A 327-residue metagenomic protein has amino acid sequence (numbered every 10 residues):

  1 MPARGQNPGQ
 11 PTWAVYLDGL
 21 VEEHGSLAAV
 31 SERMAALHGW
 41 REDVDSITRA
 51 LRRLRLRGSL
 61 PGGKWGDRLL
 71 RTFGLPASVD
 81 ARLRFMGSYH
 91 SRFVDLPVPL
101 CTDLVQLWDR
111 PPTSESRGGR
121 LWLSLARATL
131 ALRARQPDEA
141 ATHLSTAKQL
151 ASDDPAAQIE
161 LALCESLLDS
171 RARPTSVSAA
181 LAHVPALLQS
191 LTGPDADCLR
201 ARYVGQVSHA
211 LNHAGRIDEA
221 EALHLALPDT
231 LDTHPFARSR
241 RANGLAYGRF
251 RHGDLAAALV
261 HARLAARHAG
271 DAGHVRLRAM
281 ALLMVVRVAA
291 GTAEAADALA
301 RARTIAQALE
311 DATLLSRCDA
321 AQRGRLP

Functional and structural regions predicted by a protein language model:
M1-W40: A short, Lys/Arg-rich alpha-helix, primarily the initiator
H24, R92-W108, L132-T146, R171-A186 (+3 more regions): Helix-turn-helix repeat elements of alpha-solenoid scaffolds
A36-P61: Recognition helix of helix-turn-helix/homeodomain-like DNA-binding domains that insert into the DNA major groove
S59-V79: DNA major-groove recognition helix of helix-turn-helix/homeodomain DNA-binding modules
A81-P137, L168-R171, P235, S239: Amphipathic helix-loop-helix modules that constitute alpha-helical solenoid scaffolds
R84-S88, E115-W122, D153-C164, T192-Q206 (+3 more regions): Alpha-solenoid helical repeat architecture
V105-T113, S145-A151, A182-G193, A222-D232 (+2 more regions): Amphipathic alpha-helical segments of tetratricopeptide repeats
